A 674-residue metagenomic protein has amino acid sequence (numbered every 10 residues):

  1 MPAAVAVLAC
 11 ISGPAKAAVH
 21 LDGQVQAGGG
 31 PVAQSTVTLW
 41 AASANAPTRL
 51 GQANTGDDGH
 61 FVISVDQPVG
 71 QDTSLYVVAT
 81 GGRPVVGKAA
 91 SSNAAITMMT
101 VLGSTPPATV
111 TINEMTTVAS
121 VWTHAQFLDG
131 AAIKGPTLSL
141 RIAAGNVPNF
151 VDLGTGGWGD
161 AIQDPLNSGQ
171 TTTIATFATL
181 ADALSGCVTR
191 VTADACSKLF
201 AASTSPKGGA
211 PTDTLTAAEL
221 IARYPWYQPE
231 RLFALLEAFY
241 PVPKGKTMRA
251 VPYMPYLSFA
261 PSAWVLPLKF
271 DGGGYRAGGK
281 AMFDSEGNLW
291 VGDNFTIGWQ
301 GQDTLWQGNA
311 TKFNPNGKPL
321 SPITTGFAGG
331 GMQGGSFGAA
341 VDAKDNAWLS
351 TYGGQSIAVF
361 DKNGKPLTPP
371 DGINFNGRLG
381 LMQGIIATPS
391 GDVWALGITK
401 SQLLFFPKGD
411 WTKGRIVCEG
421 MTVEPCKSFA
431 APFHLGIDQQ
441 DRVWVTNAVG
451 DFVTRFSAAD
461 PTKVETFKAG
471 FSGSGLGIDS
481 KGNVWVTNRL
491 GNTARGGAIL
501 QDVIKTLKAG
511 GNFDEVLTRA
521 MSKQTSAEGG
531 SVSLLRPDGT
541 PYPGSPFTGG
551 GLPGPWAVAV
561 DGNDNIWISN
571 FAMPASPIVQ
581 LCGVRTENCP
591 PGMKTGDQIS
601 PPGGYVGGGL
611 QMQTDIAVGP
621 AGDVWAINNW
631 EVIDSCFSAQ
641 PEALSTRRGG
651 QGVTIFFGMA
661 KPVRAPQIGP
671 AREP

Functional and structural regions predicted by a protein language model:
M1-A15: Gram-negative bacterial Sec-dependent N-terminal signal peptides
L8, P84-S91, G159-S168, I499-D502 (+2 more regions): Low-complexity, polar-biased intrinsically disordered regions enriched in Pro/Ser/Thr/Gly
A18-F270, G279: Feature for extracytoplasmic/surface-facing segments of secreted or surface-associated proteins, emphasizing
P229-P674: Flexible "stalk/tail and boundary" regions
